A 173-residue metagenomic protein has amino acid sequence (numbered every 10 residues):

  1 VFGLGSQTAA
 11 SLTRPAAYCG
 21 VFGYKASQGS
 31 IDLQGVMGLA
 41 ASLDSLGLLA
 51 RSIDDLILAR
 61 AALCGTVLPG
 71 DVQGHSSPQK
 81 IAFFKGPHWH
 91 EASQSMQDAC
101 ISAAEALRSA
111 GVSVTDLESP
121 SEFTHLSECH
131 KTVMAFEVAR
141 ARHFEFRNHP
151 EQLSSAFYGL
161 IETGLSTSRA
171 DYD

Functional and structural regions predicted by a protein language model:
V1-R60: Short glycine/serine-rich loop segments
G5-S6, S77, L117-S119, A156-L160: Beta-strand segments within the central parallel beta-sheet cores of soluble alpha/beta enzyme folds
A17-V21, E128-M134: Short low-complexity, flexible loop/linker segments enriched in glycine and/or proline with clustered acidic
A26-G29, V36, L48-D55, A61-P69 (+5 more regions): Generic secondary-structure signature for well-ordered alpha-helical cores
S45, A62-T132: Gly/Ser-rich, acidic/histidine-flanked active-site/gating loops
D55-A59, A99, D171: Short amphipathic alpha-helical coupling segments at ligand-binding clamshell hinges and other catalytic/signaling
P78-K80, T132-D173: Short helix-loop capping/hinge segments that flank enzyme active sites or metal/cofactor-binding pockets
